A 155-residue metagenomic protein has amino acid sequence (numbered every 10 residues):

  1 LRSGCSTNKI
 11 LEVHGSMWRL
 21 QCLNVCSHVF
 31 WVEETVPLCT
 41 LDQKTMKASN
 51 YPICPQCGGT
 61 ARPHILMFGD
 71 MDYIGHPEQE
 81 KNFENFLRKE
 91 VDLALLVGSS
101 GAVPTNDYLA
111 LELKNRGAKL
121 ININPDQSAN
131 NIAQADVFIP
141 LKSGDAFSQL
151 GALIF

Functional and structural regions predicted by a protein language model:
L1-F155: Conserved catalytic alpha/beta core of Sir2/sirtuin-type deacylases, generalized to analogous enzyme cores that bind
